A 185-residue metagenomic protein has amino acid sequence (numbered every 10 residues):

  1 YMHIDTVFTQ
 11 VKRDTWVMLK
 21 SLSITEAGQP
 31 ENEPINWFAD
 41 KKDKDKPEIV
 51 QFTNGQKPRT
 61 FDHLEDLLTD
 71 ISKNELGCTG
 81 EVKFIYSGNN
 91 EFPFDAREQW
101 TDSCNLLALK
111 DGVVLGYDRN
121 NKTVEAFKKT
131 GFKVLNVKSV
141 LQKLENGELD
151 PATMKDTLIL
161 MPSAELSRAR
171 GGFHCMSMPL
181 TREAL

Functional and structural regions predicted by a protein language model:
Y1-L185: Histidine/cysteine-enriched polar flanking segments
